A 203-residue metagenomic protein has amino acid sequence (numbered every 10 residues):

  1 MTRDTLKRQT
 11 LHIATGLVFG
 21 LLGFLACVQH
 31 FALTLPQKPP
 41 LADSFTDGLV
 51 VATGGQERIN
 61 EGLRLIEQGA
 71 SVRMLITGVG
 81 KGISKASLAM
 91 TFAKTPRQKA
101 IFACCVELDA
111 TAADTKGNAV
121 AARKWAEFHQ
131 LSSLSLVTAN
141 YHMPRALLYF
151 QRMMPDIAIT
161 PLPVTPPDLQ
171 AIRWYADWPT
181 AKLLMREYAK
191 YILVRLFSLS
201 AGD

Functional and structural regions predicted by a protein language model:
T2-P39: N-terminal type II signal-anchor transmembrane helix that functions as the membrane-insertion/stop-transfer segment
R3-D4, R8, W174, W178 (+1 more regions): Juxtamembrane/transmembrane-helix boundary motifs in multi-pass membrane proteins
G16, L22-G23, S133, P166-P167 (+1 more regions): Alpha-helical protein-protein interaction elements
L21, C27-V28, I172, M185-Y188: Generic intrinsically disordered, low-complexity segments enriched for polar/acidic and small residues
A32-W178: A structural signal for short, hydrophobic/glycine-enriched beta-strand patches
A176-D203: A transmembrane-helix-recognition feature enriched in membrane-embedded lipid enzymes and envelope glyco-/phospholipid
